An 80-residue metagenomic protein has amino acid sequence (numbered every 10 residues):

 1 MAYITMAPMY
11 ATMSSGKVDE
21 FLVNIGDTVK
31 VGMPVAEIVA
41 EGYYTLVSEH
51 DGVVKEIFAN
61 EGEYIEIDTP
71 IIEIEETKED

Functional and structural regions predicted by a protein language model:
M1-E37: Acidic, low-complexity mobile loops and tails
A11, V23, A40, A59 (+1 more regions): Short, conserved catalytic or interaction motifs in soluble domains
S15, A40, D51: ATP/adenylate-binding site constellation spanning eukaryotic-like Ser/Thr protein kinases, ABC-transporter
S15, Y43, I57: Generic anion/oxyanion-binding catalytic loop in active/binding sites
V23-N24, V29-K30, E49, A59-N60 (+1 more regions): Surface-exposed strand-loop junctions at beta-sheet edges and helix termini that form docking/interaction patches
K30-V47, E66-D80: Short hydrophobic beta/alpha edge segments that flank linear recognition/processing sites
T45-E56: Short, compositionally biased
